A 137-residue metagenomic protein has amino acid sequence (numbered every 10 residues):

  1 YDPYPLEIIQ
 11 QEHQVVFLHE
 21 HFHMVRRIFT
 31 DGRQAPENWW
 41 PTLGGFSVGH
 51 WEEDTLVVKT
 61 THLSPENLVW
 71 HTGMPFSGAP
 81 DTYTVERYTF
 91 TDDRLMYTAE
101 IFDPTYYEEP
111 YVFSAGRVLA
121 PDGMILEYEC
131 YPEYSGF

Functional and structural regions predicted by a protein language model:
Y1-F137: PEST-like low-complexity, intrinsically disordered acidic/proline/serine-rich tracts that flank trafficking/processing
